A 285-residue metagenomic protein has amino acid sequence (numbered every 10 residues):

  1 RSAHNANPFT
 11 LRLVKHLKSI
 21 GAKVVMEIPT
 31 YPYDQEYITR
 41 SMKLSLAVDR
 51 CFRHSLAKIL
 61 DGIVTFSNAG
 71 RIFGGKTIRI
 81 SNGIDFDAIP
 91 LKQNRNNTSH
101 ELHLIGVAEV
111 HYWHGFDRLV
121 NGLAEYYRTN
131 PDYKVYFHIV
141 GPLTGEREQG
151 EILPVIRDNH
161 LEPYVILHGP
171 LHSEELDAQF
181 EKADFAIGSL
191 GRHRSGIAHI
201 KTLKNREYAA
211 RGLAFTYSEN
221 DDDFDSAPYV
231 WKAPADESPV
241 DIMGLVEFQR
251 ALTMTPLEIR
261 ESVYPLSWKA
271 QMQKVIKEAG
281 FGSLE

Functional and structural regions predicted by a protein language model:
P8, R12-M26, P32-D34, K43-I63: Membrane-proximal helix-turn-helix segments that form the acceptor-binding/catalytic region of lipid-linked
R50-K92: Donor nucleotide-sugar binding/catalytic pocket of nucleotide-sugar-dependent glycosyltransferases
F86-H103, Y126-D132: Nucleotide-sugar donor-binding and catalytic loop/hinge architecture of NDP-sugar-dependent glycosyltransferases
R95-H114, V120-L123, F137-H138: Conserved donor-binding/catalytic core segment of Leloir-type glycosyltransferases
V107-Y112, L143-T144, L171: Short donor-sugar binding/catalytic loops of nucleotide-sugar-dependent glycosyltransferases, especially enzymes
H114, E174-L176, A186-E207, T216-A227: Nucleotide-sugar-dependent
G141, Q149-D177, F185: Nucleotide-activated donor-binding/catalytic signature segment of Leloir-type glycosyltransferases, i.e., the conserved
E237-L284: A charged, aromatic-enriched C-terminal amphipathic alpha-helix characteristic of glycosyltransferases across folds
